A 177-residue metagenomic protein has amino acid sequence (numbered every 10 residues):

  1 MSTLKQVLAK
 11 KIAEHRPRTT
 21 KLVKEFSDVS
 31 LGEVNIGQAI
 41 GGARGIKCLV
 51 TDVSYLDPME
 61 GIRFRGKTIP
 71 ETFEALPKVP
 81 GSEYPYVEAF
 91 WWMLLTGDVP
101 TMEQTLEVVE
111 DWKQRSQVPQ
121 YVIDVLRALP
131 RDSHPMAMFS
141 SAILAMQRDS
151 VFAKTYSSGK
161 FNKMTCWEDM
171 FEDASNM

Functional and structural regions predicted by a protein language model:
S2-M177: Hydrophobic alpha-helical bundle cores within soluble ligand-binding/oligomerization subdomains
